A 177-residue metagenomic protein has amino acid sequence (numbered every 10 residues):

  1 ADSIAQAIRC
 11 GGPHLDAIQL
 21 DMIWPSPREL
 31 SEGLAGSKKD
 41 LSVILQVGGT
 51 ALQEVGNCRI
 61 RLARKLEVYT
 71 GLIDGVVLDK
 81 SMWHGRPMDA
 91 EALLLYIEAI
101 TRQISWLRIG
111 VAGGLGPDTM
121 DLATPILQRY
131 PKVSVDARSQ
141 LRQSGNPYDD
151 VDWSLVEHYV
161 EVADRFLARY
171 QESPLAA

Functional and structural regions predicted by a protein language model:
A1, V47-G49, G110-T119, S139-L141: Glycine-rich beta-to-alpha transition loops that act as phosphate-gripper elements at the mouths of alpha/beta enzyme
D2-I97, T101-I104: Conserved anion-binding
G12, L41-V43, L94, E98-Q103 (+2 more regions): C-terminal accessory extensions appended to soluble enzyme cores
H14-S26, L72-H84, I126-A163: Glycine-rich phosphate-binding active-site loops on the catalytic face of alpha/beta enzymes
W24-E32, Q53-N57, M82-H84, R108-P117 (+2 more regions): Low-complexity, flexible helical/coil segments
S42-I44, G110, S134-D136: A structural signal for isolated positions on well-ordered beta-strands in alpha/beta enzyme cores
V76, G113-G114, A123: Generic structural signal marking isolated hydrophobic packing positions within regular secondary structure
D118-I126: Extended, basic/helix-rich recognition subdomains
